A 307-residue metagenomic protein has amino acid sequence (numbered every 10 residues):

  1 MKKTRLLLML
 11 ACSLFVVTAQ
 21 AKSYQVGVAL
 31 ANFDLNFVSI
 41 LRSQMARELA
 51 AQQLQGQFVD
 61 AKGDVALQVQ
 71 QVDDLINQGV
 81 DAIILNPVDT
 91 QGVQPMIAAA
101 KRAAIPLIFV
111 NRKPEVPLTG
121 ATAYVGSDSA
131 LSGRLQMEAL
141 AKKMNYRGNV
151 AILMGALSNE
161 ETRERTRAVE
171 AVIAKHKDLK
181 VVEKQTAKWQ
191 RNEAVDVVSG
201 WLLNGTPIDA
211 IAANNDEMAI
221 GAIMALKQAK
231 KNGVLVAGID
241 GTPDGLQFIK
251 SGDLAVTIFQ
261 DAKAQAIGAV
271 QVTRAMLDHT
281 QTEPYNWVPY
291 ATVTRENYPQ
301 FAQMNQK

Functional and structural regions predicted by a protein language model:
M1-L8: Bacterial N-terminal signal peptides that target proteins for export
M9-V16: Bacterial N-terminal signal peptides
Q25-Q52, G56-D74, Q78-V80, N86-T90 (+3 more regions): Extracytoplasmic "Venus flytrap"
F37-L54, S132-Q136, E160-L179, E193 (+4 more regions): Short, solvent-exposed amphipathic alpha-helices that sit in or adjacent to ligand/effector-binding or catalytic
Q68, V125-V150, E193-V195, T242-G245 (+1 more regions): Hydrophobic alpha-helical segments within soluble ligand-binding/sensing domains
L85-R102, V169, E183, A187-F248: Hydrophobic alpha-helical
T90-L131, K142, N149, G155 (+3 more regions): Flexible loop/hinge segments that line or gate small-molecule binding clefts
L153, L157, V172, A264-K307: Hinge/cleft segment of the Venus flytrap/periplasmic-binding protein
